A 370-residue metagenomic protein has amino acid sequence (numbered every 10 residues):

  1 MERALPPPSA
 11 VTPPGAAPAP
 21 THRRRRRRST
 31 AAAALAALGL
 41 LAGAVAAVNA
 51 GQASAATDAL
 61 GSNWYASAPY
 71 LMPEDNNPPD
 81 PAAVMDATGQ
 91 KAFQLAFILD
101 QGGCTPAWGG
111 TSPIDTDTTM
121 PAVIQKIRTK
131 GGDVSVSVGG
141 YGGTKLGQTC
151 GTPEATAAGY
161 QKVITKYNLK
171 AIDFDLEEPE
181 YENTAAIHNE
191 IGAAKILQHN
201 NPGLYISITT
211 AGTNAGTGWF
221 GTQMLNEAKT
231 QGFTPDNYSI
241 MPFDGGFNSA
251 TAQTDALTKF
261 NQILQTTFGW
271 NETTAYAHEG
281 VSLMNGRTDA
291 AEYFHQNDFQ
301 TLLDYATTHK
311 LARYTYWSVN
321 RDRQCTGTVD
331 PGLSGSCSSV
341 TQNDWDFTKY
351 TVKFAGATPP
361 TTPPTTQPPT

Functional and structural regions predicted by a protein language model:
M1-S54: Secretory targeting and sorting signals
G51-T57, Q367-P368: Basic/polar N-terminal segments that are highly enriched at the extreme N-terminus, encompassing both cleavable
A56-I240, D244-T267, Y276-G280, G286-D298 (+2 more regions): Chitinase-like catalytic core of GlcNAc-active glycosidases
E272: Arginine/glycine-rich "motif VI" loop of SF2 helicases in the C-terminal RecA-like domain
G280-L283, R313-S318: Conserved active-site loop/cleft motifs that coordinate metal ions or position small ligands
H295-R313: Short, low-complexity, polybasic intrinsically disordered segments
V319-Q324: A short, acidic, flexible beta-alpha connecting loop/helix-capping segment that sits on the rim of active
A357-T370: Ser/Thr/Gly/Pro-rich low-complexity, disordered linker/stalk segments of secreted and cell-surface proteins
